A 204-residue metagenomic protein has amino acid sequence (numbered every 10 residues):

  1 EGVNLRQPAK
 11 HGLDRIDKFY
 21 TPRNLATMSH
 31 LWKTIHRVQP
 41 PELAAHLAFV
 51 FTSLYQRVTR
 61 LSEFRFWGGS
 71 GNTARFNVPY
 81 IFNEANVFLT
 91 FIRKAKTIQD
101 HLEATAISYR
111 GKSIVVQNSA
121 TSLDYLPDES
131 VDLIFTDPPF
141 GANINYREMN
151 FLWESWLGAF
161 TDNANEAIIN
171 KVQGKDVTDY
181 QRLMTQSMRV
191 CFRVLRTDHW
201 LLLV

Functional and structural regions predicted by a protein language model:
E1-S130, Y146-Q173, S187: Nucleic-acid modification enzymes, centered on SAM-dependent nucleic-acid methyltransferases
T34, A167-V204: Conserved Class I SAM-dependent methyltransferase catalytic core
D132, A142: Catalytic activation segment of kinase domains across protein kinase-like and atypical kinase folds
I134-D137: Hydrophobic beta-strand segment of the Class I
F140, S155-G158, T197: Short, well-ordered loop/turn and helix-capping segments at boundaries between secondary-structure elements and domains
